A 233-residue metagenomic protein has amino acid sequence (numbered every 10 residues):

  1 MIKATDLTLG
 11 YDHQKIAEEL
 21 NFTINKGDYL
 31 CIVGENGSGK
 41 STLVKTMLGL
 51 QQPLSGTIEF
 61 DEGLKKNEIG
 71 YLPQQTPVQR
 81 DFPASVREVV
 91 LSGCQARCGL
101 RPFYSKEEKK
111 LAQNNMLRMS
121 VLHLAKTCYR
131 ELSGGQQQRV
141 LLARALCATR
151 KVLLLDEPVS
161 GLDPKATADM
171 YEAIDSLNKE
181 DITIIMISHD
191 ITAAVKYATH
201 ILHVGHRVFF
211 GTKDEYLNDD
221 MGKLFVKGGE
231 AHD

Functional and structural regions predicted by a protein language model:
G56-I69: Conserved ABC transporter NBD signature motif
K106-L124: Conserved ABC ATPase "signature" region
C128-L132, Q136: Conserved ABC ATPase signature
L153-D156: Catalytic Walker B motif of ABC-type/P-loop ATPase nucleotide-binding domains
V159-S160: Short loop immediately C-terminal to the Walker-B catalytic DE motif in ABC-type ATPase nucleotide-binding domains
S188-H189: H-loop/switch region of ABC-family ATPase nucleotide-binding domains
H206-H232: Conserved beta-strand-loop-alpha-helix hinge in the C-terminal portion of ABC ATPase nucleotide-binding domains
